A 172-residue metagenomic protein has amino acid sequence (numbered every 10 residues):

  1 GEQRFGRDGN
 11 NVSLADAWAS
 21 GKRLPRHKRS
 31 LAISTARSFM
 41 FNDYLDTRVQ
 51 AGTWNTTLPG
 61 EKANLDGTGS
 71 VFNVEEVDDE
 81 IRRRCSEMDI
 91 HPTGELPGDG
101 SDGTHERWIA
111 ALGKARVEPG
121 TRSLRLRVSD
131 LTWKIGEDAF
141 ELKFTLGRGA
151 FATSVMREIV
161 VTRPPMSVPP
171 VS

Functional and structural regions predicted by a protein language model:
G1-S172: Non-catalytic, substrate/partner-engaging modules appended to enzymatic cores
